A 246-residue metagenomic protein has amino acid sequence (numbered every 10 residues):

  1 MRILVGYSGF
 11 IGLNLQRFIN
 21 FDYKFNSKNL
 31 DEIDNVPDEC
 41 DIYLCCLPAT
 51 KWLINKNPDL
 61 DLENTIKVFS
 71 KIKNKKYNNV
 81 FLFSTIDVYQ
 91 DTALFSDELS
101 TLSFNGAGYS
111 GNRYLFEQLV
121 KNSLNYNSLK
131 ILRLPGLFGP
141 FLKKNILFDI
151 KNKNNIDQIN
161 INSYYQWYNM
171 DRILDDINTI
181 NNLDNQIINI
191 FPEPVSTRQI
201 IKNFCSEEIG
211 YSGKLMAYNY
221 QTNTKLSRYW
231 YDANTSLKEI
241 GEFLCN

Functional and structural regions predicted by a protein language model:
M1-F21: N-terminal Rossmann NAD(P)H-binding glycine-rich loop of SDR-like oxidoreductase domains
V5, L44-C45, V80-I86, L132-L134: SDR active-site strand-loop-helix element
F21-E39, C45, G210-G213: A short beta-strand-loop structural module common to alpha/beta enzyme folds
E32-Y77, I86-L94: NAD(P)H-binding glycine-rich loop region in Rossmannoid oxidoreductase-like domains and their noncatalytic homologs
L60-E63, K67, A93-L132: Catalytic helix-loop patch of NAD(P)-dependent Rossmann-fold dehydrogenases
L82-F95, L137-F141: Conserved catalytic-site region of short-chain dehydrogenase/reductase
Q118-R172, N178: NAD(P)-dependent short-chain dehydrogenase/reductase
D176-Q221, K225, I240-C245: Mid/C-terminal beta-alpha module of Rossmann-like enzyme folds, strongest in SDR-family dehydrogenases/epimerases
